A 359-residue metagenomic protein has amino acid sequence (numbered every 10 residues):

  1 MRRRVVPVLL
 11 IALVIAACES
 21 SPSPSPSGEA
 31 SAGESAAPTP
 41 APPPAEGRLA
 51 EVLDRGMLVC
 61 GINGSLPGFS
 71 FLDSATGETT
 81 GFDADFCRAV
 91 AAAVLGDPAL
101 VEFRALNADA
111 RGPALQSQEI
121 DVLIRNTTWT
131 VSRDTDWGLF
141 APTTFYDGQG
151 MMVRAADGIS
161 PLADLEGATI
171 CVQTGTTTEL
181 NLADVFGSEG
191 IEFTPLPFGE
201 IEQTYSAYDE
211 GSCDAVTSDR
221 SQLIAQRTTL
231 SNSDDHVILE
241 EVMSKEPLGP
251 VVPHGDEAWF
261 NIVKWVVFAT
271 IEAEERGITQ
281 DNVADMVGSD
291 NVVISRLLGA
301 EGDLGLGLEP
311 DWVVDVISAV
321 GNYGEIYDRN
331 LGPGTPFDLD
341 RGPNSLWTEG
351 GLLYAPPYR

Functional and structural regions predicted by a protein language model:
L13-A17: C-terminal motif of bacterial Sec signal peptides marking the signal peptidase cleavage site
E19, A36-P43, A84-R88, A92-V94 (+7 more regions): Extended ligand-binding regions for polar small-molecule ligands
E19-G28: Bacterial lipoprotein signal-peptidase II cleavage site
P40-L123, Y323: Extracytoplasmic small-molecule ligand-binding "clamshell" domains of the periplasmic binding protein/Venus flytrap
A45-E46, V101-P113, D157, P195-E210: Short helix-initiation/N-cap motifs at beta->coil->alpha
V59-G68, T79-V94, T128-V131, D147-Q203: Bilobed "Venus flytrap"/periplasmic-binding protein-like clamshell domains and structurally analogous long
R88, A92, G96-D164, R220-V242 (+1 more regions): Acidic, polar ligand-binding/catalytic clefts
I294, G299-R359: C-terminal functional modules
